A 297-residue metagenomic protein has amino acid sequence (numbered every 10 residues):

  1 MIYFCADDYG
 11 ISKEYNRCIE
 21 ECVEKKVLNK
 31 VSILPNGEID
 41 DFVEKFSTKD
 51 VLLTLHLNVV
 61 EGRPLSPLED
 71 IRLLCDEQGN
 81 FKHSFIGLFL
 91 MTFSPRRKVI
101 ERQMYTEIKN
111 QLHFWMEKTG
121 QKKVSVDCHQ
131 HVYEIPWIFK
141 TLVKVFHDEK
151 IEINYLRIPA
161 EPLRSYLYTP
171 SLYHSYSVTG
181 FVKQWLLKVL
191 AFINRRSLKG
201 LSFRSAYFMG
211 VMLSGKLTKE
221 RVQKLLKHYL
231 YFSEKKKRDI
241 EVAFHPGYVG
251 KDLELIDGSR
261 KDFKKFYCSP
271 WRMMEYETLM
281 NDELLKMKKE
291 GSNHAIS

Functional and structural regions predicted by a protein language model:
M1-Y3, K13-G120, S125, W137-S297: Terminal accessory/targeting
A6-G10: DG-centered beta-turn motif at the end of beta-strands
H129-H131: Conserved short loop/turn motifs at secondary-structure junctions
